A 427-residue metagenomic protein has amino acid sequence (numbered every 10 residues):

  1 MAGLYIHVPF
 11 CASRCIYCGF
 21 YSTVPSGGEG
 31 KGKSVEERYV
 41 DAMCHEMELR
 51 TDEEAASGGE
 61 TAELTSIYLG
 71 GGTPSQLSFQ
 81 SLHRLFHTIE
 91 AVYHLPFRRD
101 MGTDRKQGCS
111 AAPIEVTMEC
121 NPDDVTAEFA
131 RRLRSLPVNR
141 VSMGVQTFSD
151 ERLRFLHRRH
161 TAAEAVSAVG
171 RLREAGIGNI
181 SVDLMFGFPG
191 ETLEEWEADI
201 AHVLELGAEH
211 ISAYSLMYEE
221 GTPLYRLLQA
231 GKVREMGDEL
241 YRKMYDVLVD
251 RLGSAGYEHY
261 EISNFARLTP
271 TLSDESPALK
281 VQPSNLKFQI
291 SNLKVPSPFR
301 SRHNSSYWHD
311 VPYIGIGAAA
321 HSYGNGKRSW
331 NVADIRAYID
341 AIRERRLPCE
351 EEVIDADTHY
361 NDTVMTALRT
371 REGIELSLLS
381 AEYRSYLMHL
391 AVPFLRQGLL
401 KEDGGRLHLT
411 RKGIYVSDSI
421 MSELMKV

Functional and structural regions predicted by a protein language model:
M1-G3, S22-E53, A62-R98, C109 (+1 more regions): C-terminal scaffold of the Radical SAM
I6: Conserved N-terminal Rossmann-fold NAD(P)-binding element of oxidoreductases
P9-S22: Local cysteine-cluster metal-coordination motifs and their immediate loop/turn environment, predominantly Fe-S cluster
E382-R396: Short amphipathic alpha-helical interaction segments
L395-G405: A short, conserved structural fragment
R406-T410: Minor-groove-contacting beta-hairpin "wing" of winged helix-turn-helix DNA-binding domains
K412-V427: Short, amphipathic alpha-helical interaction segments positioned at domain boundaries
